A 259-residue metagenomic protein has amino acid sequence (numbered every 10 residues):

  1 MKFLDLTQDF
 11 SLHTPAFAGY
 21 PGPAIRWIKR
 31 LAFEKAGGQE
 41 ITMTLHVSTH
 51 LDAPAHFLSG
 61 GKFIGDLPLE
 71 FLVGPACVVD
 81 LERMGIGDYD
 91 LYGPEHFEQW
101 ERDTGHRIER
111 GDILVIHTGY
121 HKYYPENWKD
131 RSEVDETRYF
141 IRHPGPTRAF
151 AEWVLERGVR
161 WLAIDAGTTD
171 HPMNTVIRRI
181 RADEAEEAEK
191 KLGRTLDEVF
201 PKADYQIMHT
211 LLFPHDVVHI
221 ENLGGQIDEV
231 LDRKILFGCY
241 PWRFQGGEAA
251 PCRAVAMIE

Functional and structural regions predicted by a protein language model:
M1-E259: Active-/binding-site microenvironments in catalytic and ligand-binding cores
